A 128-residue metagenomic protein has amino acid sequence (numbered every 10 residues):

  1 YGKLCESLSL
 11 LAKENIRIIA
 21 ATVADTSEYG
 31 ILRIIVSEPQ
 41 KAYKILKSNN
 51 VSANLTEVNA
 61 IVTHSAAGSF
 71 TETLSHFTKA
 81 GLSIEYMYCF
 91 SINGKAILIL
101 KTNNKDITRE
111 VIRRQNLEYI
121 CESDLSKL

Functional and structural regions predicted by a protein language model:
Y1-L128: A conserved regulatory-domain signal marking ACT and ACT-like small-molecule sensing domains and adjacent regulatory
